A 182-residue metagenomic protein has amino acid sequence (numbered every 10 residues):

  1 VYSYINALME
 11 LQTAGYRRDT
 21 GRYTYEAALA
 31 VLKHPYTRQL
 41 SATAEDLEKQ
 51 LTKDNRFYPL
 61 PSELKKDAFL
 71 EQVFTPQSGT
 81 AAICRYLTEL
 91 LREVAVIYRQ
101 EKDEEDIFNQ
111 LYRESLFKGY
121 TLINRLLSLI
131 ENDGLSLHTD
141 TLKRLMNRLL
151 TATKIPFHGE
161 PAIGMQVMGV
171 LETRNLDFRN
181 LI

Functional and structural regions predicted by a protein language model:
V1-I182: Polyanion-engaging groove/track-forming segments
